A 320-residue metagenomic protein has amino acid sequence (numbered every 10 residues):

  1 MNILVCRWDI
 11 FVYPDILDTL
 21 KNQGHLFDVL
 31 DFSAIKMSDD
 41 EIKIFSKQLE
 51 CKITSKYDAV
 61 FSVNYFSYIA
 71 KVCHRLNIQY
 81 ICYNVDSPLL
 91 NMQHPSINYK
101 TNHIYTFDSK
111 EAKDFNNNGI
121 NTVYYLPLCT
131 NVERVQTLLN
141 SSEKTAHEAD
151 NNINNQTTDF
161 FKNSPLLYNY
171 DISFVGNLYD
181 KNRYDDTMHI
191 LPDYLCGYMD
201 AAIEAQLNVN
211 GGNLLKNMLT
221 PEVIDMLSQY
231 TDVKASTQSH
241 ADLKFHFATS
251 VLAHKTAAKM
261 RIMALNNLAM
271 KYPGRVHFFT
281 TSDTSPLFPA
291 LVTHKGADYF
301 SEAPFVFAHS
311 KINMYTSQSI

Functional and structural regions predicted by a protein language model:
M1-N77, F245-V251, T256-K259, Y272-R275: N-terminal pre-catalytic "stem/leader" segment of glycosyltransferase-like enzymes
L4-V12, N121-T122, P127-E143, T157-I320: Nucleotide-sugar donor-binding catalytic core of glycosyltransferases
D9-F11, N64-Y68, S87-L90, F107-A112 (+1 more regions): Short, polar loop motifs at secondary-structure junctions
Q48, I69, M92-Q93, S301-E302: Short acidic active-site motifs
S55-K56, K100, A308-H309: Alpha-helix C-terminal capping/helix-to-coil transition sites in glycosyltransferase folds
D58-A59, Q79, H103, I312: Structural motif
C73-P88, H103-T106, L128, S173: Active-site proximal beta-strand in glycosyltransferases
Q93-Y105, N116: A conserved, positively charged/aromatic
